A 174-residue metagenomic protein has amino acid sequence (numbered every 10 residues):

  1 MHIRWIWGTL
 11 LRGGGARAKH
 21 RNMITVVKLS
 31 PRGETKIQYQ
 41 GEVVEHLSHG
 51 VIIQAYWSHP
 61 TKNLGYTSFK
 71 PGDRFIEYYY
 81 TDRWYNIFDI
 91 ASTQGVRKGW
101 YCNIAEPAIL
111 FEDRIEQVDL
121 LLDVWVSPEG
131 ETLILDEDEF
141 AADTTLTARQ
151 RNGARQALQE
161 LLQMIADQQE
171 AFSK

Functional and structural regions predicted by a protein language model:
I3-L11, G15-R74: Charge-rich, low-complexity N-terminal segments
T35-I37, E116-D119: Short solvent-exposed loop/turn micro-motifs enriched in small/polar/acidic residues
H46-H49, T93-G95, S127-E131: Short acidic-glycine loop/turn motifs at beta-strand connectors
G50-I52, Y85, T132: Hydrophobic residues embedded in beta-strands of well-ordered beta-sheets
K62-S68, E112-D113, D143-T147: A short, polar/proline- and glycine-enriched secondary-structure boundary/capping micro-motif
Y66-I109, D119-L122: Phosphate/ribose-recognition catalytic cores of enzymes acting on nucleotide-derived substrates
V118-E160: A hydrophobic, small-residue-rich beta->alpha segment in the mid-to-C-terminal subdomain of diverse proteins
E160-K174: Cysteine/selenocysteine-centered motifs that mediate thiol-based redox chemistry or coordinate metal-sulfur cofactors
